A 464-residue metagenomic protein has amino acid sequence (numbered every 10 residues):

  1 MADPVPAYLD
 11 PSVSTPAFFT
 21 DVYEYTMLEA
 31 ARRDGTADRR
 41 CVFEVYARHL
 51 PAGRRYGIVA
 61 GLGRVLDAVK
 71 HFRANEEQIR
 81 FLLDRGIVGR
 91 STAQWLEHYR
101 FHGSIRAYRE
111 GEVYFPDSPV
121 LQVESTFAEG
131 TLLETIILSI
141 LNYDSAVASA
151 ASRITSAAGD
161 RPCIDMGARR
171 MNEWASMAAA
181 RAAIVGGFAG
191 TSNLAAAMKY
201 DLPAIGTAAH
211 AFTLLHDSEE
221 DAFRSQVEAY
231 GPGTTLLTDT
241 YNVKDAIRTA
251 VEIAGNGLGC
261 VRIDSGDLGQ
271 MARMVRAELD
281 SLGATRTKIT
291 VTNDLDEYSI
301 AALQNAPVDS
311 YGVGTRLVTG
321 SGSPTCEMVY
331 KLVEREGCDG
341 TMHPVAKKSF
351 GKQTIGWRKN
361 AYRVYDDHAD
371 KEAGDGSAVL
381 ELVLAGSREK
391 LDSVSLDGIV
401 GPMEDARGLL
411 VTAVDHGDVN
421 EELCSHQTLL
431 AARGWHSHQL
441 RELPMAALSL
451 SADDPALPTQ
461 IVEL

Functional and structural regions predicted by a protein language model:
A2-R39, A52-R54, L282, T287 (+1 more regions): Gly/Ser/Thr/Ala-enriched C-terminal appendages of enzymes
A2-R39, H49-P51, I87, A93-H102 (+5 more regions): Buried, small/hydrophobic-residue-enriched core segments of structured protein domains
E29-V88, S156: Extended boundary segments
V65-F72, F81-L82, W95, I140 (+5 more regions): Residues that form generic nucleotide/phosphate-binding pockets
L66-F72, A107-E110, Y114: An N-terminal, globular interaction/scaffold subdomain
G89, T126, N172-E173, D454 (+1 more regions): Generic structural signal for alpha-helix starts
I105-G111, D405-L410: Short acidic, Pro/Gly- and aromatic-enriched capping/linker segments at domain boundaries
T290: Contiguous mid-protein beta-loop-alpha structural module that forms a pocket-lining wall or clamp of enzyme active
